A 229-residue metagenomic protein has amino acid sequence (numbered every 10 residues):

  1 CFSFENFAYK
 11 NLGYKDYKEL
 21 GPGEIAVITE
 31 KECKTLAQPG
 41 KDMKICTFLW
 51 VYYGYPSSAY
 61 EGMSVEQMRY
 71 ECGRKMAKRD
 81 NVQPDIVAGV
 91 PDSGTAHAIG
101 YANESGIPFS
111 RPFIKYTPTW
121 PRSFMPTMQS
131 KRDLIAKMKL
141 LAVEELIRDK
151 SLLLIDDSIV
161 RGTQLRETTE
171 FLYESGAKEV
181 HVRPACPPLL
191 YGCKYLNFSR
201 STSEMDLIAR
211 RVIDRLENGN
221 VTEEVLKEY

Functional and structural regions predicted by a protein language model:
C1, L12-E19, T169-Y229: PRPP-dependent phosphoribosyltransferase catalytic core
C1-G94, A102-A136, A142-V143: N-terminal segments that mediate ammonia production and transfer in glutamine-dependent amidotransferase systems
T35, E61-M63, R122-P126, E145-R148 (+2 more regions): Low-complexity, flexible helical/coil segments
V87-G89, G94-Y101, S105, F109 (+2 more regions): Extended, hydrophobic alpha-helical segments in both membrane/secreted and soluble proteins
D92, I114-K115, S158, A185-P187: An acidic- and aromatic-residue-enriched active-site/binding cleft used to recognize and process polar
L134-L146, D206-E217: Short, basic, helix/turn surface patches
